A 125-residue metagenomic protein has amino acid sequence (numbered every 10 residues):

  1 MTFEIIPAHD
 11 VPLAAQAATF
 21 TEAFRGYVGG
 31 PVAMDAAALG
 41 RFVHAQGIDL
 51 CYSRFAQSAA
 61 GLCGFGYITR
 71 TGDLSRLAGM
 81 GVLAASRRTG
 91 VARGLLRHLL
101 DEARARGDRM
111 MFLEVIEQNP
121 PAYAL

Functional and structural regions predicted by a protein language model:
T2-A18: A short beta-loop-alpha structural element at the N-terminal edge of CoA-dependent acyl/N-acetyltransferase catalytic
F20-T21, R25, G29-Y67: Active-site rim helix/loop that mediates acceptor-substrate recognition in acyltransferases
F55, M80-R87, I116: A short, internal acetyl-CoA/4′-phosphopantetheine-binding micro-motif in the GNAT/acyltransferase core
A59-L62, R70-L74, Q118-P120: Short strand-connecting beta-turns/loops that link adjacent beta-strands
F65, R70-A78, R87, R106-G107: A conserved beta-turn-beta hairpin within the catalytic core of GNAT-like acetyltransferases that forms part
V82, R88-D101, A105: Conserved acetyl-CoA-binding loop-helix of GNAT-fold acetyltransferases
T89, R93, E117-L125: Conserved active-site alpha-helix within GNAT-family acetyltransferase domains
A103-V115: Conserved GNAT acetyl-CoA-binding A-motif
